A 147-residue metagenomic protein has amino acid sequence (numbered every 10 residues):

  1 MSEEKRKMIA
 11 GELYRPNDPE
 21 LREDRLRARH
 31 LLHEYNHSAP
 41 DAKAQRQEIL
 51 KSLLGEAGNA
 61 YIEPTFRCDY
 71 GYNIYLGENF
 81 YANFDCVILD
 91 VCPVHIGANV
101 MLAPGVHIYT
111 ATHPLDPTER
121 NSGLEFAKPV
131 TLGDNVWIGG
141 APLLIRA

Functional and structural regions predicted by a protein language model:
M1-N59: Terminal amphipathic alpha-helical/low-complexity segments used for targeting or macromolecular assembly
G58, I62-R67: Arg/Lys-rich RNA-binding interfaces used to dock onto structured RNA substrates
F66-L76, Y81-A147: Flexible, glycine/small-residue-enriched loop-and-beta-strand segment within the central core of proteins
